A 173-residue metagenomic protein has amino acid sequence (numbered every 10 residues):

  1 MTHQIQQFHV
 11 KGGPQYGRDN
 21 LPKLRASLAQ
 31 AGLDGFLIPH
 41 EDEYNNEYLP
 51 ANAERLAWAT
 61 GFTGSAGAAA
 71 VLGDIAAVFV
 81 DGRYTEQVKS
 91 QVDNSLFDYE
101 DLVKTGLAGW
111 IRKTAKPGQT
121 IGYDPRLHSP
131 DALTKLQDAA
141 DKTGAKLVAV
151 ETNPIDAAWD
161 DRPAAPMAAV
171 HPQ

Functional and structural regions predicted by a protein language model:
M1-Q173: Terminal domain-start leader segments
